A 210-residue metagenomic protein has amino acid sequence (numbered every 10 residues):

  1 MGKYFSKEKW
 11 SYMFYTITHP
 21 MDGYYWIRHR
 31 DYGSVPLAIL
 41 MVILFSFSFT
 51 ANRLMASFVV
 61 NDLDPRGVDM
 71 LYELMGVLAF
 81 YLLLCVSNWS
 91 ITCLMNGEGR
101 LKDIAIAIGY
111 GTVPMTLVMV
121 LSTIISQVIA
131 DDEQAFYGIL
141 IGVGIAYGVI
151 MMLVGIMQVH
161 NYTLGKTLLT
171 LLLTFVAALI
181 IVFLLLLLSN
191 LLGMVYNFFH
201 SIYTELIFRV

Functional and structural regions predicted by a protein language model:
K3-K102: Selected alpha-helical membrane-embedding segments in polytopic membrane proteins
E8-S11, I106, E133, F199: A general marker of short, structured functional hotspots
R30, L37, L44, V60 (+5 more regions): Flexible domain-boundary/linker segments
F49-V77, S122-I145, V182-V210: Membrane-helix interface segments in multi-pass membrane proteins
N88-F183: Hydrophobic alpha-helical transmembrane segments and adjacent short intramembrane/lumenal linkers of inner/organellar
